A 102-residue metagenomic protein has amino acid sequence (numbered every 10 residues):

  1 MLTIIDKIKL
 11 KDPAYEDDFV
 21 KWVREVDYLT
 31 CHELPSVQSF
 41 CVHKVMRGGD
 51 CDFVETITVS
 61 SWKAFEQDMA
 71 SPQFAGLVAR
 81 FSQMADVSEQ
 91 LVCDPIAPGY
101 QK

Functional and structural regions predicted by a protein language model:
L2, F40-V54, V78-K102: Glycine-rich beta-strand-turn "strand-cap" elements at beta-sheet edges
L2-K9, C41-P72: Short, well-ordered beta-strand segments in beta-rich or mixed alpha/beta enzyme and ligand-binding folds
K7-K9, C31-L34: Secondary-structure boundary/capping motif
L10-K21: Short, surface-exposed ligand-recognition loops at beta-strand->loop->(often short) alpha-helix junctions that present
E16-D18, F65-Q67, Y100: Short acidic, gly/pro-rich beta-turn/loop elements at beta-sheet edges and active-site/ligand-binding grooves
V26, H32-S39, T58-C93: An amphipathic, aromatic/His-enriched active-site/gating alpha helix that lines ligand/cofactor pockets
